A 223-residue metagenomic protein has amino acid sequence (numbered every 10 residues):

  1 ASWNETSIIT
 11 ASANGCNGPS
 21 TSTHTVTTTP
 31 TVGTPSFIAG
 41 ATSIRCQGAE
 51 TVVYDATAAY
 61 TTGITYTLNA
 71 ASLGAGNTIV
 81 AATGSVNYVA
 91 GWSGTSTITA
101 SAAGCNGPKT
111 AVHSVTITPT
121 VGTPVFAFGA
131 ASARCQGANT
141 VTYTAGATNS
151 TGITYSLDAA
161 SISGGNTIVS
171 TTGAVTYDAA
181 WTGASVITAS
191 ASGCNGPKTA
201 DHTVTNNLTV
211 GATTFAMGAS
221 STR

Functional and structural regions predicted by a protein language model:
A1-W3, G84-S93, G173-T182: Extracellular/luminal low-complexity segments enriched in Ser/Thr/Pro
E5-N14, G94-G104, G183-G193: A short beta-strand micro-motif common to beta-rich folds, especially ectodomain repeats
N14-T21, A103-A111, S192-T199: Short, exposed coil/turn segments at beta-strand boundaries within extracellular/luminal domains
H24-P30, S114-P119, H202-L208: Interdomain boundary/hinge segments at the C-termini of tandem beta-sandwich modules
T31-G40, T120-G129, L208-M217: Proline-enriched interdomain boundary motifs that mark the N-terminal boundary and often initiate the first structured
Q47, T65-V86, R134-Q136, T154-T172: Low-complexity "stalk/linker" and mucin-like segments enriched in Ser/Thr/Pro/Ala/Gly
A49-A58, A138-A147, R223: A short beta-strand segment in extracellular, disulfide-stabilized domains
A58-I64, V121, A147-I153, V210: Short proline/glycine-enriched turn/loop motifs at strand-loop junctions of beta-rich domains
